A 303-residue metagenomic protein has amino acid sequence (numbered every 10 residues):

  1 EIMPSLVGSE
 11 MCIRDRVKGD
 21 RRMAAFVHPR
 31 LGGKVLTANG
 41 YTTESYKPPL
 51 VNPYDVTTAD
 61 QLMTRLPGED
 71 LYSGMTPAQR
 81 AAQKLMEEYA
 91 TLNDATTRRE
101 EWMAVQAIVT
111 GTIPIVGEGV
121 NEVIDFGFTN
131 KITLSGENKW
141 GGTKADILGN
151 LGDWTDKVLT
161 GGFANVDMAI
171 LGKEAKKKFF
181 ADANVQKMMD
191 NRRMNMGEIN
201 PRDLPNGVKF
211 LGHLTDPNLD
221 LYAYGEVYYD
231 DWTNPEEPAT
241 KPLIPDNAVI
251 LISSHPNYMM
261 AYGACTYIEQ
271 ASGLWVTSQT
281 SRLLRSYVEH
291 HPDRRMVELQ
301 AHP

Functional and structural regions predicted by a protein language model:
E1-G8, I13: Single conserved hydrophobic/aromatic residue that forms the stacking wall/gate of nucleotide- or nucleobase-binding
M3, G152-D156, S281-L283: Short alpha-helical segments and helix-capping/turn motifs at coil-helix boundaries
V17-P53: N-terminal low-complexity, intrinsically disordered segments
P49-K131, D146, N150-A175, E289-A301: Long, contiguous amphipathic alpha-helices that act as assembly "spine/axial" helices in icosahedral shell and virion
K131-T133, W275-V276: Short acidic (Asp/Glu) and glycine-rich catalytic loops that position anionic groups and cofactors
G136-G149: A surface/extracellular/periplasmic glyco- and lipid-processing/surface-interacting theme
G149-V208: Ordered core of a single globular domain
Q186-P303: Sequence/fold signature of self-assembling virion shell proteins
